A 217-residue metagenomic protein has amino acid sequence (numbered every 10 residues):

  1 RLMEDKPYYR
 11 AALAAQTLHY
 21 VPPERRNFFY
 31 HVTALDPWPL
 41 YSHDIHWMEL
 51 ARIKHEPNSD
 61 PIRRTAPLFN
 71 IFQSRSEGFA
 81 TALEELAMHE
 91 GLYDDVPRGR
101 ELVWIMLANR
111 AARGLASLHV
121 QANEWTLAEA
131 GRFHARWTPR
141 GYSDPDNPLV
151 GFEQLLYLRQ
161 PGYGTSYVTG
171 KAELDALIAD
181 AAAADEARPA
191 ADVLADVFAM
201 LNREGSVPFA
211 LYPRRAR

Functional and structural regions predicted by a protein language model:
R1-R217: Long, His/Glu/Asp-enriched segments that create or flank divalent metal/ion-associated functional microenvironments
